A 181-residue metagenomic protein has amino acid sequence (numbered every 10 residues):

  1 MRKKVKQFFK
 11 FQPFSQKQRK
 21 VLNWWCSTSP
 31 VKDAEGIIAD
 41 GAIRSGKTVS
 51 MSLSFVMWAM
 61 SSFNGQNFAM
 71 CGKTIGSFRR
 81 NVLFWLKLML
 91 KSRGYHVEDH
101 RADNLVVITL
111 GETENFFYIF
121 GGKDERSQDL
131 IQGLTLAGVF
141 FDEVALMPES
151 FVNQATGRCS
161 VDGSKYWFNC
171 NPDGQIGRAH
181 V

Functional and structural regions predicted by a protein language model:
M1-R178: Phosphate/NTP-binding elements of NTP-utilizing enzymes
